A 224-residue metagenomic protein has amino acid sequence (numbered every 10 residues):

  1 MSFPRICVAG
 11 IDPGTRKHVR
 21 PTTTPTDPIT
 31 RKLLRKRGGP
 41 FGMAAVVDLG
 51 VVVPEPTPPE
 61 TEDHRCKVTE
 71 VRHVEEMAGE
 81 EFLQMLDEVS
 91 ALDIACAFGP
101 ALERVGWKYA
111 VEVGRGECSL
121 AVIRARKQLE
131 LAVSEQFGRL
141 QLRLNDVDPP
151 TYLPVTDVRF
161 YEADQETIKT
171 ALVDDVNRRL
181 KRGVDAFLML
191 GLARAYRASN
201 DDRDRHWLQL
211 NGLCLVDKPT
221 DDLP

Functional and structural regions predicted by a protein language model:
M1-L49: N-terminal ordered "arm"
T22, K32, P56, M77-P224: Nucleic-acid-binding small beta-barrel platforms of the OB/S1 family and closely associated recruitment extensions
P28, P58-T61, H73: A broad, structure-centric signal for solvent-exposed, well-ordered loop/edge residues that line or flank functional
R37-G38, E76-A78: Short, surface-exposed, polar/charged, turn-prone segments marking secondary-structure boundaries
A44, R65-K67, Q84: Generic alpha-helical propensity signal that fires on short helical segments and nearby coil/disordered stretches
G50-V52, K67, R143-N145: A structural detector for beta-sheet-dominated domains
P54-K67: Short, Lys/Arg- and Gly-enriched loop/turn segments at beta-strand edges
R65-M77: Intrinsically disordered, low-complexity charged/polar segments
